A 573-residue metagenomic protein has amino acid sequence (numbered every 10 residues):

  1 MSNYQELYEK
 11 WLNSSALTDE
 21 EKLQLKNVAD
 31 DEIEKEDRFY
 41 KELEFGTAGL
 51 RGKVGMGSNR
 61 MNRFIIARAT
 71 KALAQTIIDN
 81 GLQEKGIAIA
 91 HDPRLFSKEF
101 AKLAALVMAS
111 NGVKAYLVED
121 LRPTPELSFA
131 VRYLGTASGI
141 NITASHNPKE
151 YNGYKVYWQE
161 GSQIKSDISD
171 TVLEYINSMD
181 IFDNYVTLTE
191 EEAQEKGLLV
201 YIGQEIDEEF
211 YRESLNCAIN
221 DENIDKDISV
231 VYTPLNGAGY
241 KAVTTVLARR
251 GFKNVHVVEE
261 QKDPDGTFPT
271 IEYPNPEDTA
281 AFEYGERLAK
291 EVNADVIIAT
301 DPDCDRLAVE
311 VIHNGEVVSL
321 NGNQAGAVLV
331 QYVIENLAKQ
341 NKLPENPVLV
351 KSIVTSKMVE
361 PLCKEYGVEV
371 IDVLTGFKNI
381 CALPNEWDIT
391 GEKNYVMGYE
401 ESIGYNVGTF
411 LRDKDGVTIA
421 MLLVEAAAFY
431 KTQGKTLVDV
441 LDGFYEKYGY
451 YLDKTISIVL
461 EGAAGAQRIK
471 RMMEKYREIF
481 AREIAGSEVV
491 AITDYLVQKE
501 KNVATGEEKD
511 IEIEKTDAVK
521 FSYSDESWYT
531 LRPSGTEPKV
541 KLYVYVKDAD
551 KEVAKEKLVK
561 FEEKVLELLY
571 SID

Functional and structural regions predicted by a protein language model:
N3-A104, A193-D227, A238: An N-terminal, well-structured beta->alpha segment
E34-L43, N152-E283, R287-A289: Gly/Ser/Thr-enriched, mixed-charge loops and adjacent short helices that form phosphate/oxyanion-binding elements
F39-N59, A144-N147, P234-V246, P302 (+3 more regions): Conserved phosphate/anionic-ligand binding catalytic regions in large, soluble enzymes, centered on
G86-D92, S229-Y232, I312, N406 (+1 more regions): Short glycine-rich or small-residue beta-strand-to-loop segments that form or flank ligand, phosphate, metal/Fe-S
A88-Y151, K253-V309: N-terminal small/polar loop signature for handling phosphorylated ligands or for N-terminal nucleophile
Q159-S162, E174, D180, R287-K351 (+1 more regions): Replace "Mg2+/Mn2+-dependent" with "divalent metal-dependent
K290, A294-V296, E316, N336-R532 (+3 more regions): Phosphate-binding and adjacent anionic-ligand microenvironments
